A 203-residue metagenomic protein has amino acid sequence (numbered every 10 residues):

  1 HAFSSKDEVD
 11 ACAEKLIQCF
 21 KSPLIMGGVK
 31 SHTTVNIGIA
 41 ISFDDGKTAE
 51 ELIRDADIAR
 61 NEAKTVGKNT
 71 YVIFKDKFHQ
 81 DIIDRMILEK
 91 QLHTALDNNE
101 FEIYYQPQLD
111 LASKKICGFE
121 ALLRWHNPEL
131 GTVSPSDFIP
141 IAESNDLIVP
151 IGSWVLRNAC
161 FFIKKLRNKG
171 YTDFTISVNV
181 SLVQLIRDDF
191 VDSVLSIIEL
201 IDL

Functional and structural regions predicted by a protein language model:
H1-S5, G38-I41, V183: Short beta-strand->loop micro-motif that forms the acidic, two-metal-ion catalytic signature in nucleotide-processing
E8, Y71, L111-E120, L147-L203: Catalytic core of bacterial c-di-GMP phosphodiesterases, primarily the EAL and HD-GYP domains, capturing alpha-helical
A11, K15-I25, V29-K30, N36-D44 (+7 more regions): Cyclic nucleotide signaling catalytic output domains
Q18, N98-Y104, V149, D173: PAS/PAS-like sensory domains
S31-V35, F101, F119, F174-I176: PAS and PAS-like sensory/regulatory domains
T65-V66, N98, K169: Charged, alpha-helical scaffolding/interaction elements associated with membrane systems
I73, K77, I83-I141, N179-L182 (+1 more regions): Active-site core of bacterial EAL-family cyclic-dinucleotide phosphodiesterase domains
